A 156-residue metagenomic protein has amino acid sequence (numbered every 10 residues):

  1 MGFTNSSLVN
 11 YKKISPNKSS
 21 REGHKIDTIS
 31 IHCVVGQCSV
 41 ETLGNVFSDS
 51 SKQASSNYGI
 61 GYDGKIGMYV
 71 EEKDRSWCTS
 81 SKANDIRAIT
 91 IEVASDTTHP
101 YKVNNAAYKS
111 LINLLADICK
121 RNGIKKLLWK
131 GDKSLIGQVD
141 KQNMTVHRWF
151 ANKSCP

Functional and structural regions predicted by a protein language model:
M1-D85, S154-C155: N-terminal catalytic cores of peptidoglycan-degrading enzymes
M1-K12, K18-G23, T97-P156: Basic/polar, cationic surfaces and motifs that engage anionic cell-wall and phosphate/carboxylate ligands
T28, A88-T90, N143-T145: Structural preference for beta-strand elements that scaffold enzyme active sites
V35, V93-S95, R148: Short, small-residue-rich loop/turn micro-motifs
I60-K65, A88-T90, K120-K125: Short C-terminal domain-edge/linker segments immediately following a structured domain
I86-T97: Glycine-rich, often proline-containing surface loops adjacent to acidic residues and nearby aromatics that form
